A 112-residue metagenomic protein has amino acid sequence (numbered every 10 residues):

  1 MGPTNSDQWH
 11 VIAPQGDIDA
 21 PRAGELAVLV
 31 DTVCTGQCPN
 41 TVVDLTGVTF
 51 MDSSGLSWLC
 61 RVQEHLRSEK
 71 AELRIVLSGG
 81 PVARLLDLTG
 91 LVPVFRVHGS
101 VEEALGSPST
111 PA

Functional and structural regions predicted by a protein language model:
M1-V28, G47: STAS-typified acidic loop motif
S6-D7, T46, S78, E102: Conserved catalytic submotifs in the C-terminal HATPase_c
A20-F95: Amphipathic alpha-helical interaction surfaces in cytosolic regulatory modules
R96-S100: Short acidic-hydrophobic, aromatic-tinged amphipathic segments that line or gate anion-handling sites
E102-A112: Generic C-terminal helix-cap and adjacent flexible tail
